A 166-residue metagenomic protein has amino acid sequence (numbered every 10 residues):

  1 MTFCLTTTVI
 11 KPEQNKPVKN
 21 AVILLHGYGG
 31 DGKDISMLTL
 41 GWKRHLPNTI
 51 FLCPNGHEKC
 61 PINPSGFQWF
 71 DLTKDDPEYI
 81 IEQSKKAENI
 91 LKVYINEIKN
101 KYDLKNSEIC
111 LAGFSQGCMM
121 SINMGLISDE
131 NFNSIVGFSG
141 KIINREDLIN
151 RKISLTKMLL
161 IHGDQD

Functional and structural regions predicted by a protein language model:
C4-L104: Serine-hydrolase catalytic machinery in alpha/beta-hydrolase-like enzymes
K19-N20, S107, I153-M158: Short, proline-enriched alpha-helix->beta-strand connector loops that line the catalytic pocket of alpha/beta-hydrolase
M37, N123-I127: Active-site signature of alpha/beta-hydrolase-fold catalytic machinery across serine- and Asp/Cys-nucleophile hydrolases
N63-W69, G140-M158: Flexible "cap/lid" loop of the alpha/beta hydrolase fold
D103-G113: Alpha/beta-hydrolase fold nucleophile elbow
A112-G117, S121: Gly/Ala-rich beta-loop-alpha elbow adjacent to hydrolase catalytic centers
E130-I142: A conserved short beta-strand
L159-D166: Short beta-strand/loop motif that positions the catalytic acidic residue of the alpha/beta-hydrolase fold
